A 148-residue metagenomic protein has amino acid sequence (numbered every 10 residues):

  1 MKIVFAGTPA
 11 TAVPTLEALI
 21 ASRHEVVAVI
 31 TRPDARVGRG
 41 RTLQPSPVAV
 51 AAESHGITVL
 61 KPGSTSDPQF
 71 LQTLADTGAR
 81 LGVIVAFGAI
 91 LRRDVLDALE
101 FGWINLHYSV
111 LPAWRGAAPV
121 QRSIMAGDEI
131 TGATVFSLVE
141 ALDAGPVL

Functional and structural regions predicted by a protein language model:
M1-G40: N-terminal Rossmann-like dinucleotide-binding module
K2-V4, V27-A28, T58-T77, G82 (+1 more regions): Internal alpha/beta domain cores that form substrate/cofactor-binding pockets in large enzymes and binding proteins
V13, T42-P45, D67-L71, A89 (+1 more regions): Structural motif corresponding to alpha-helix initiation and N-cap regions
S22, L81-L148: Donor/substrate-binding cores of folate-linked one-carbon enzymes
A35-H55: N-terminal beta-loop-helix "entrance" segment that forms/cooperates in small-molecule cofactor or anionic ligand
A52-I57, L74, D128: A generic structural signal for well-ordered alpha-helical segments
